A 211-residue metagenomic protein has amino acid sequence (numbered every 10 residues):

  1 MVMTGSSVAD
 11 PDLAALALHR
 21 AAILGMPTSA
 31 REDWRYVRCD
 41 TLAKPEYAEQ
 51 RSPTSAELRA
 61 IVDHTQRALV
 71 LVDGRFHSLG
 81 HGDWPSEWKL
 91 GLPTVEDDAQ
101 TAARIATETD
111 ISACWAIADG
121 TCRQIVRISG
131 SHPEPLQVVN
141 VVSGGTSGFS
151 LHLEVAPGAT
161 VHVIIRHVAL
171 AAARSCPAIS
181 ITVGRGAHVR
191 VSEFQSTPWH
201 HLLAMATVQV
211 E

Functional and structural regions predicted by a protein language model:
M1-E211: Glycine-rich and polybasic anion-binding loops at the starts of cofactor/ligand-binding domains
